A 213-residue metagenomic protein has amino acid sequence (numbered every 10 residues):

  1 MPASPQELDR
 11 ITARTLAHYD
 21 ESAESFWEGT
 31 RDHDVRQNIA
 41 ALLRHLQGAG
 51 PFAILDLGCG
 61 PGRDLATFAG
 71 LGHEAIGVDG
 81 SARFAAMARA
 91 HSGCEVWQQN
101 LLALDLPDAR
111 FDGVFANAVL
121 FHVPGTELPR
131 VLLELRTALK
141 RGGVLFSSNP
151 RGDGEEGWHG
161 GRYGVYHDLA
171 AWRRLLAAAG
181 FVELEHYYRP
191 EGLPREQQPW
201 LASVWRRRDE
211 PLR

Functional and structural regions predicted by a protein language model:
P2-A49: Conserved class I S-adenosyl-L-methionine
L55, P61-A103: Class I SAM-dependent methyltransferase SAM/SAH-binding core
L102, L106-V114: A short acidic, Gly/Pro-enriched loop at the edge of an enzyme's catalytic core that lines a small-molecule cofactor
P129-R141: A short glycine-rich, Lys/Arg-flanked "PGG" loop and its adjoining helix->strand segment in the class I
G142-N149: Conserved beta-strand signature within the Rossmann-like core of class I S-adenosyl-L-methionine
E155-A171: Acceptor-substrate binding/catalytic loop of class I
F181-G192: Conserved S-adenosyl-L-methionine
G192-R213: Core SAM-dependent methyltransferase catalytic element
